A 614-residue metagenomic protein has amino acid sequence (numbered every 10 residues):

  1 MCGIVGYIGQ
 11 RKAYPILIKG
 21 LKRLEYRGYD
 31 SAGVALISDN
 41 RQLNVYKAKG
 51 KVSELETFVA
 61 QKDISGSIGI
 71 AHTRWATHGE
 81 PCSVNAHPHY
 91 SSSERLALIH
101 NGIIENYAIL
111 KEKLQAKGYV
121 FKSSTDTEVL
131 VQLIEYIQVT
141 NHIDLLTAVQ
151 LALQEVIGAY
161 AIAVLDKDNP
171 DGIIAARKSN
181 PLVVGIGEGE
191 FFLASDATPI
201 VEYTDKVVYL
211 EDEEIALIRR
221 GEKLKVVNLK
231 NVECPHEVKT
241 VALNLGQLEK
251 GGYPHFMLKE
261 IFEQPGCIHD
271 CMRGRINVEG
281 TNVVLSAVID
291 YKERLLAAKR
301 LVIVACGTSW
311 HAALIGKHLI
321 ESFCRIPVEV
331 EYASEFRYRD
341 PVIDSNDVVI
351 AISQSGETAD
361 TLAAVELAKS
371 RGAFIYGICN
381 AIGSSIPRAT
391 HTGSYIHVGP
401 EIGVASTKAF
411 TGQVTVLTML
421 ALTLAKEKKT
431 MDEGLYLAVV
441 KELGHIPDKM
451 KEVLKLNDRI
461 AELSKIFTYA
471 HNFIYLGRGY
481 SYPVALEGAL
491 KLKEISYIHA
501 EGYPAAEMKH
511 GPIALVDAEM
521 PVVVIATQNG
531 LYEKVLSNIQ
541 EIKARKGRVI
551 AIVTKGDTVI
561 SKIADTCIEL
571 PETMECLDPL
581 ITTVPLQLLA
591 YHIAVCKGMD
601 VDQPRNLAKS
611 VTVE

Functional and structural regions predicted by a protein language model:
M1-K250, P254, H269-R300, Y338 (+4 more regions): Conserved short alpha-helical segments that host acidic/polar catalytic motifs at enzyme active sites
Y7-Q10, H100, V120, Q138-H142 (+18 more regions): Hydrophobic alpha-helical scaffolding
S67, A71-V84, E279-K292, G316-I352 (+1 more regions): Glycine-rich oxoanion-binding loops at beta->alpha junctions
I68, L96, R300-V302, V348 (+3 more regions): Structural motif
P88-Y90, L165, I174-A175, V207-V208 (+13 more regions): Replace "in large, NTP-powered and nucleic-acid-processing enzymes" with "in large, NTP-powered factors and other
M257, R548, S561-I563, T573-E614: Generic C-terminus detector
Q264-I268, M272-V302, T392-P521, A594-E614: Active-site phosphate/pyrophosphate-binding segments
E293-A438, E442-H445, T527-T566, L570 (+2 more regions): Glycine-rich phosphate-binding loops that contact phosphosugars or nucleotide phosphates
